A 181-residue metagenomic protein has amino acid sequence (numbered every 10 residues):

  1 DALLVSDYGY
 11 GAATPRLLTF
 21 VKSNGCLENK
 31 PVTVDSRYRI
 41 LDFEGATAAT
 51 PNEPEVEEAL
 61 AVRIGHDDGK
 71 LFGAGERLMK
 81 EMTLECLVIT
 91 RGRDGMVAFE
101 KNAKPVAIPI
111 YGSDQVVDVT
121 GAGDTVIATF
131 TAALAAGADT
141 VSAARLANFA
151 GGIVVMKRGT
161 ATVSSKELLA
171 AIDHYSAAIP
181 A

Functional and structural regions predicted by a protein language model:
A2, S6, Y10-P105: Conserved phosphate/ATP/ADP-binding segment of small-molecule kinases
G11-T14, T19, I40, A49 (+9 more regions): A generic structural micro-environment signature that highlights single residues at secondary-structure boundaries
A46-E55, G95-G123, I127, L169-I172 (+1 more regions): Flexible glycine/proline-rich, aromatic-decorated loop/lid segments
E81-E85, Y111-Y175: Conserved post-catalytic alpha-helical subdomain immediately downstream of the catalytic base and nucleotide-binding
